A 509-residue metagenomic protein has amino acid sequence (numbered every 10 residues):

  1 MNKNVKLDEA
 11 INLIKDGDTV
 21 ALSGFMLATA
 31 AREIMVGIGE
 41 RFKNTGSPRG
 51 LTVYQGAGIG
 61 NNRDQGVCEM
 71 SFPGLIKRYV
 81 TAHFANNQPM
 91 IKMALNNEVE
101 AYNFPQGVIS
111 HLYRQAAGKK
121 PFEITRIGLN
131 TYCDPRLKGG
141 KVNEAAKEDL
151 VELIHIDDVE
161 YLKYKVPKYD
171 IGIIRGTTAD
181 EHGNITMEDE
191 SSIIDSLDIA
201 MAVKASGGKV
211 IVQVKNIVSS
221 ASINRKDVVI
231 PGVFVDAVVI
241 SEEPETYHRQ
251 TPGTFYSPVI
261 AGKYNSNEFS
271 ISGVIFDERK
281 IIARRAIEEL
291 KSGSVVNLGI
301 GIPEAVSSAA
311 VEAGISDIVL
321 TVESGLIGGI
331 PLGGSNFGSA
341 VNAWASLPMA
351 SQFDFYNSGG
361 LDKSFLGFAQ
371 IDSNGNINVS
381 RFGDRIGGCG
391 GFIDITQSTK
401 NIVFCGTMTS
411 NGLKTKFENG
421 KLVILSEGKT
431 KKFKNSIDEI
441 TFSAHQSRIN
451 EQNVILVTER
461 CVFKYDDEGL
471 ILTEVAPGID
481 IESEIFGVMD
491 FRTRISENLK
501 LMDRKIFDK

Functional and structural regions predicted by a protein language model:
K3-N12, M26-N44, Y54, G60-M70 (+2 more regions): Conserved phosphate- and dinucleotide-binding cores of soluble alpha/beta proteins, encompassing both enzyme active
K6-T19, P167, R285-V295: Glycine-rich phosphate/diphosphate-binding loops that line cofactor/substrate pockets in enzymes
I14-A21, G262-S272: Generic N-terminal amphipathic, Lys/Arg-enriched alpha-helix
D18, S47-L51, K77, G293-S294: Nucleotide donor/acceptor-binding cores
T19-G24, T52-Q55: Short glycine-rich or small-residue beta-strand-to-loop segments that form or flank ligand, phosphate, metal/Fe-S
R49, S272-F276, K280-K291, V295 (+1 more regions): Glycine-rich phosphate/ribose-binding loops and adjacent secondary-structure elements that form binding surfaces
